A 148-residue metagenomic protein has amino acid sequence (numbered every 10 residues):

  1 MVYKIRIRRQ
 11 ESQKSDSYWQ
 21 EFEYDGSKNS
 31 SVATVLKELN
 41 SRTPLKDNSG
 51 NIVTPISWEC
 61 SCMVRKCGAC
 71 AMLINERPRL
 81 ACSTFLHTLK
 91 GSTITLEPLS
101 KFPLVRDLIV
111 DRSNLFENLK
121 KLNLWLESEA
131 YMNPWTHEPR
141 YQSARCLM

Functional and structural regions predicted by a protein language model:
M1-M148: Signature of N-terminal electron-transfer/Fe-S-associated modules in redox systems
